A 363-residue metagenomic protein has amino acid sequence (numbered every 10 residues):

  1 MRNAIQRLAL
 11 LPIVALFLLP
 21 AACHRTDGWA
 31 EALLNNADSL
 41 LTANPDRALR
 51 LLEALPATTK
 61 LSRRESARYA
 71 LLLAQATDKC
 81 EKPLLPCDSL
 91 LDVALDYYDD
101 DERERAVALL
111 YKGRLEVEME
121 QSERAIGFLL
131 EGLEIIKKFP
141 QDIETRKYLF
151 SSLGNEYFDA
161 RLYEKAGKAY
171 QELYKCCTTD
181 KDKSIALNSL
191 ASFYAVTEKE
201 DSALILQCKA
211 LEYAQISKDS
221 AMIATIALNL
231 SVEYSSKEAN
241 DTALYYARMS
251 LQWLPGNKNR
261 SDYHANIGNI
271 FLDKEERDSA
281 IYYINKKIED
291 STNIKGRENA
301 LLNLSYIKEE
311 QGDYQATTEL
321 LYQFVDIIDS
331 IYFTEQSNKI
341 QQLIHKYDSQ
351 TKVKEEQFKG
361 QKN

Functional and structural regions predicted by a protein language model:
M1-N44, A48, S189-F193, S202 (+3 more regions): Bacterial Sec-dependent N-terminal signal peptides
A22-D92, D100-E104: N-terminal leader/linker segments that initiate helical-solenoid repeat arrays
D27, R64-S66, R103, E144 (+4 more regions): Residue signature of alpha-solenoid helical repeat architecture, marking inter-repeat boundaries and helix-start
W29-L49, L84-D88, D201, D278 (+1 more regions): Hydrophobic positions within repeat-based interaction scaffolds
S39-A54, C80-V93, Q121-E131, R161-Q171 (+3 more regions): Helix-turn-helix repeat elements of alpha-solenoid scaffolds
E53-T58, D92-Y97, E131-K138, Q171-C176 (+4 more regions): Amphipathic alpha-helical segments of tetratricopeptide repeats
L71-L72, D78, V107-E118, E144-D159 (+4 more regions): Conserved alpha-helical positions within TPR/SEL1-like repeat arrays
E200-A203, Q207-N293: Eukaryotic tandem repeat interaction scaffolds
